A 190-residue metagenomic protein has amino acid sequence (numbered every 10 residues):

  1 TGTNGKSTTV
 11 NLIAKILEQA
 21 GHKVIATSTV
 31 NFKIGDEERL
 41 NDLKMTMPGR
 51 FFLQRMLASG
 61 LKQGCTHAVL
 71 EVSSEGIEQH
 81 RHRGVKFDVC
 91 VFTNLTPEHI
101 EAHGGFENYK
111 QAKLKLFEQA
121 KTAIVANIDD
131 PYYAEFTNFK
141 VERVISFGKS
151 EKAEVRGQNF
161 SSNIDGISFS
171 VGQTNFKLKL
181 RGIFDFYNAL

Functional and structural regions predicted by a protein language model:
T1-F32, E38: Walker A (P-loop) phosphate-binding motif
K6-L12, V72, G76-I77, F186-A189: Short glycine/serine/threonine-rich phosphate/pyrophosphate-binding segments that cradle anionic phosphate groups
I25-A26, V69, S146: Short beta-strand "acidic-cap" motif of Rossmann-like dinucleotide-binding folds
V30-D36, G166-V171: Short polybasic amphipathic segments
I34-N41, P97-A102: A short acidic, helix-capping loop that chelates divalent metal ions and anchors anionic groups
E38-S73: Conserved nucleotide-sensing/catalytic segment adjacent to the nucleotide-binding pocket in NTP-handling enzymes
K62-T66, E78, K86-L190: Acidic, Mg2+-coordinating active-site environments of NTP-dependent enzymes
